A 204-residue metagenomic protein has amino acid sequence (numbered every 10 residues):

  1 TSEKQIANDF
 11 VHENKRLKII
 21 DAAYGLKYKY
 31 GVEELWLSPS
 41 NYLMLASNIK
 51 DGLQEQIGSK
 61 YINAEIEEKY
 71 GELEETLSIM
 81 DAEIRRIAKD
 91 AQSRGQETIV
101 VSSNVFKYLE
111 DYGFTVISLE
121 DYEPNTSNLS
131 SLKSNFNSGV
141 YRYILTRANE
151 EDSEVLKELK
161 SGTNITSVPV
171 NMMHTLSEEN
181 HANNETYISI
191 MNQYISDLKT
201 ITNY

Functional and structural regions predicted by a protein language model:
T1-Y204: Extracytoplasmic metal-acquisition and chelation regions
